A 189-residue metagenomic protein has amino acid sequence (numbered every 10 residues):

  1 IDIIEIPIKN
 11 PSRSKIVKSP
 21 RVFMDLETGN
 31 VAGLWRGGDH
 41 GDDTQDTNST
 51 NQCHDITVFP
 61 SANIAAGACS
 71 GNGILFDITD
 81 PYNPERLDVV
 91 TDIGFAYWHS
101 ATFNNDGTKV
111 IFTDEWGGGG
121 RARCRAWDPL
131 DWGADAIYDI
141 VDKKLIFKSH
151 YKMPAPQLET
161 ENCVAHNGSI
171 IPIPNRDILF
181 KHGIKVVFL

Functional and structural regions predicted by a protein language model:
I1-L189: Feature marking well-ordered beta-strand scaffolds used for ligand recognition
